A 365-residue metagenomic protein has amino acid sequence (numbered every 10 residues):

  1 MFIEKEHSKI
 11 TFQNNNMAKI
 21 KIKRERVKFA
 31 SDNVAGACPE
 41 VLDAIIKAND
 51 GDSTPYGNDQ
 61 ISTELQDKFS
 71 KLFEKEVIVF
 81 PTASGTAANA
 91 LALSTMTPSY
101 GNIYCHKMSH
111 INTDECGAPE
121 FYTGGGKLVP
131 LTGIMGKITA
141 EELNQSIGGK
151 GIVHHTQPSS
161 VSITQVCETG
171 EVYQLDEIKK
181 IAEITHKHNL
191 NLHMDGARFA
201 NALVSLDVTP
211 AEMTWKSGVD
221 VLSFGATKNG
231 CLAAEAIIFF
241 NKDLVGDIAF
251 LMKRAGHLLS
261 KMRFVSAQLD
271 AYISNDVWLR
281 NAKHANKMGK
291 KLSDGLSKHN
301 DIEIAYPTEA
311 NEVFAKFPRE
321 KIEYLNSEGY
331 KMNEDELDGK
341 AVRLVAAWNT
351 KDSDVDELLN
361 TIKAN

Functional and structural regions predicted by a protein language model:
M1-N16: N-terminal amphipathic/basic-hydrophobic helices that include classical n-h-c signal peptides and signal-anchor
A18-E328, E334-T350, D354, L358-N365: Conserved PLP-enzyme active-site core in the AAT-like
